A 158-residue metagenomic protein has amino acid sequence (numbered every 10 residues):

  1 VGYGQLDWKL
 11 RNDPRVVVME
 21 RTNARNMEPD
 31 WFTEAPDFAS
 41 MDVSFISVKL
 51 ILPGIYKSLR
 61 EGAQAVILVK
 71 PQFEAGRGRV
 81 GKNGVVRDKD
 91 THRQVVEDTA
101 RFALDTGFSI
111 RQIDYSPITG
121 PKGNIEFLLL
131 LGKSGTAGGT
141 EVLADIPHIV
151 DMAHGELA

Functional and structural regions predicted by a protein language model:
G2-L50: S-adenosyl-L-methionine
L6, K70, G123: Residue-level signal for inorganic ion chemistry
P29, P53-Y56, P121-S134: Short, electropositive alpha-helical surface patch
K49-V66: A short glycine-rich, Lys/Arg-flanked "PGG" loop and its adjoining helix->strand segment in the class I
P71-D88: Short, glycine-/aromatic-enriched active-site segment of Class I SAM-dependent methyltransferases
H92-T106: Short alpha-helix
G107-T119: Conserved S-adenosyl-L-methionine
I125-A158: Flexible, glycine-/basic-rich loop-and-beta segments that form/coincide with the SAM-dependent methyltransferase
